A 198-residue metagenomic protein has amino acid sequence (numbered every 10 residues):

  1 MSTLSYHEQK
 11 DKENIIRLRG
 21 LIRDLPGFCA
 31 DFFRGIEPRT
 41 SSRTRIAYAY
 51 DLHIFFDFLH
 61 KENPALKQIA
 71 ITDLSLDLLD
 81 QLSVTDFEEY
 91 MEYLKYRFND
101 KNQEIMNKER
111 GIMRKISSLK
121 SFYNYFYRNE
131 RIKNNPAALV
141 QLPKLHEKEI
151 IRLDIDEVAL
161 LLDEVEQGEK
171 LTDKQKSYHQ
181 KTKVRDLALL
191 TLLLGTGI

Functional and structural regions predicted by a protein language model:
M1-I198: Conserved catalytic core of the tyrosine transesterase superfamily
